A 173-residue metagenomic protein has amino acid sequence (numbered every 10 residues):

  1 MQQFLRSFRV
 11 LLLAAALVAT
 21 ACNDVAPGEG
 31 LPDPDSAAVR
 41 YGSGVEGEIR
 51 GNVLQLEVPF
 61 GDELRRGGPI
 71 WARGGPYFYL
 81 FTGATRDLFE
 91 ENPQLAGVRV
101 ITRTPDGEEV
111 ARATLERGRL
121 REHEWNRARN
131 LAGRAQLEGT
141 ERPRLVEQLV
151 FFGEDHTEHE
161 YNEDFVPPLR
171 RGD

Functional and structural regions predicted by a protein language model:
Q2-L11: Bacterial N-terminal signal peptides that target proteins for export
V18-A21: C-terminal motif of bacterial Sec signal peptides marking the signal peptidase cleavage site
N23-V25: Bacterial signal peptide processing site
P27-S36: Short, low-complexity, disordered segments immediately C-terminal to signal peptides in bacterial exported proteins
S36-E63, E90-D173: Polar/charged, Gly/Pro-rich intrinsically disordered segments
E63-P69: Short, cysteine-centered beta-strand-loop-beta hairpins and adjacent loop/turn segments enriched in charged/polar
I70-E91: Short, non-transmembrane amphipathic alpha-helical segments
